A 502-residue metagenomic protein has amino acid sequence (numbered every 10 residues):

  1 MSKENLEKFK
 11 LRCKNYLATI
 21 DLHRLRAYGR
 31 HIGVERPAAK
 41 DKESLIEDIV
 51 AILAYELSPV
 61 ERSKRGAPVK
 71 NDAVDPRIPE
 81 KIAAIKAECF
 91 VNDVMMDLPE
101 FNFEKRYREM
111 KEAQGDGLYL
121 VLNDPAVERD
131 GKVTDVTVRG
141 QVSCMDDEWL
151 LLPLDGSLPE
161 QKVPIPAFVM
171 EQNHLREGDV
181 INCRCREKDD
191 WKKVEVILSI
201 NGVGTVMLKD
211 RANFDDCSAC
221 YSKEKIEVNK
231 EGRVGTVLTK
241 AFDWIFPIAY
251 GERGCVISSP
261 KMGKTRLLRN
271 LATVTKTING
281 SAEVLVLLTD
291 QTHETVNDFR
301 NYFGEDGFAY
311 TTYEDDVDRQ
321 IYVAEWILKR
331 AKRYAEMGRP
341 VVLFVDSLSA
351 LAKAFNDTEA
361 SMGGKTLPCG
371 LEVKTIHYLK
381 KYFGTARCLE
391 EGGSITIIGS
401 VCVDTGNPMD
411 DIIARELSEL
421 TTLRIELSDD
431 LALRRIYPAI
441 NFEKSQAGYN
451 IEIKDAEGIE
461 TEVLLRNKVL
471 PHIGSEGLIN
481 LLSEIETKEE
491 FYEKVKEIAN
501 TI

Functional and structural regions predicted by a protein language model:
M1-P79, A83-F90, M96-P99: Basic helix-extension-helix modules of the SAP/HeH family
L17, P37-A38, R129-D135, G140-M145 (+16 more regions): Replace "in large, NTP-powered and nucleic-acid-processing enzymes" with "in large, NTP-powered factors and other
D41, P59-I165, I181-R184: Acidic low-complexity intrinsically disordered regions
I49, V142-D146, P153-D155, A167 (+11 more regions): Flexible glycine-/small-residue-rich
V163-E171, K240-A241: Short alpha-helix capping/helix-loop boundary micro-motifs
V169-N182: Short nucleic-acid-contacting surface segments enriched for D/E, G, S/T with interspersed K/R
L175, E187-V256: P-loop NTP-binding catalytic core
K261-T265, R269-I502: P-loop NTPase catalytic core
